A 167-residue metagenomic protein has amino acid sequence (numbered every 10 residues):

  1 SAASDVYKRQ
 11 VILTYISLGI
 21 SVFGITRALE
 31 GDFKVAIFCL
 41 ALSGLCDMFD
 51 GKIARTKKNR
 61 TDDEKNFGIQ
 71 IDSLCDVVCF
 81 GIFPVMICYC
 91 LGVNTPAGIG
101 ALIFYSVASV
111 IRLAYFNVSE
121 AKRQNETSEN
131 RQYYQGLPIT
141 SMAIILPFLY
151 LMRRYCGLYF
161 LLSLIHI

Functional and structural regions predicted by a protein language model:
S1-Y7: Short, small-residue-biased leader/transition segments that mark boundaries at the very start of proteins
S4, L18, I25, L29 (+2 more regions): Multi-pass alpha-helical transmembrane bundle typical of ion/small-solute transporters and intramembrane aspartyl
R9, L13, V35-F38, P138-M142: Alpha-helical transmembrane segments of integral membrane proteins
V11-T14, T56-L113: Multi-pass membrane catalytic core of lipid/isoprenoid biosynthesis enzymes
I16-Q70, A101-S106: Membrane-embedded alpha-helical segments that form the functional core of polytopic membrane enzymes, especially those
F23-I37, V78, P84-I103, F148-L162: Helix-coil boundary and interhelical linker segments in multi-pass alpha-helical membrane proteins
F49-K65, Y115-Q132: Cytosolic, membrane-interface loops and tails of multi-pass inner-membrane proteins
E126, N130-I167: C-terminal membrane-associated helical module and adjoining short loops/tails
